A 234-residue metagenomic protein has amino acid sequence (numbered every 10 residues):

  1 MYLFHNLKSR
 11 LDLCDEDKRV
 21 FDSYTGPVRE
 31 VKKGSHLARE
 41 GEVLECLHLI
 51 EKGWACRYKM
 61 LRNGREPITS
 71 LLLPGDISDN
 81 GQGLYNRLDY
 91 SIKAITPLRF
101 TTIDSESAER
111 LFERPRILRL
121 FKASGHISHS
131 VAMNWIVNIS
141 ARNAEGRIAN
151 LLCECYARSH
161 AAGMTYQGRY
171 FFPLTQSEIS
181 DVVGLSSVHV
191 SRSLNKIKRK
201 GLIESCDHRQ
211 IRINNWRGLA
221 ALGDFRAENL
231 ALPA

Functional and structural regions predicted by a protein language model:
M1-K33, D76-S78, Q82-Y85: Cyclic nucleotide-binding regulatory module and flanking cytosolic helices
G26, L44-E45, Y170: Short loop/turn microsegments at loop-to-beta-strand junctions
V31, I50, I213: Conserved catalytic Walker-motif region of ABC-type ATPase nucleotide-binding domains
S35-P97: Cyclic nucleotide-binding regulatory domains
L47, T69, F100-T101, F171 (+1 more regions): A residue-level structural signature of the nucleotidyltransferase/glycosyltransferase Rossmann-like core
S70-N134: Cyclic-nucleotide recognition modules
R119-G184: Polybasic "coupling" helices that flank or enter modular domains
R158-A234: Phosphate-/nucleic-acid-contacting segments
